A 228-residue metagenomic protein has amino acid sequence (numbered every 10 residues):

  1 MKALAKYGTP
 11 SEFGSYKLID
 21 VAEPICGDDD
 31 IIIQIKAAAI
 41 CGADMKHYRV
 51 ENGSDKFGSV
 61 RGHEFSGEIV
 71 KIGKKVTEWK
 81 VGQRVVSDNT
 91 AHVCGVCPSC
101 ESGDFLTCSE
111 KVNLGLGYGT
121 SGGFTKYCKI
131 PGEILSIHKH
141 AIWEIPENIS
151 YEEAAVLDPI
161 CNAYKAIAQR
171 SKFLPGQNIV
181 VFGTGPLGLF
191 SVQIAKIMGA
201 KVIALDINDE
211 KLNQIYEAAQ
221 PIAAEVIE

Functional and structural regions predicted by a protein language model:
K2, D30-I32, N178: Residues that mark the start of a beta-strand
P10-L18, G42-A43: Short N-terminal binding/cap micro-motifs at the start of the first secondary-structure element
E23-A38, E51-E101, P146: Glycine-rich beta-strand-centered segment in the early N-terminal region that forms part of a ligand/cofactor-binding
A43-R49: Cytochrome P450 core scaffold surrounding the K-helix E-X-X-R motif and the conserved "meander" helix-loop region
V96-N178, F182: NAD(P)H dinucleotide-binding glycine-rich loop of Rossmann-like/cofactor-binding domains, especially the beta1-alpha1
E147-E228: Mid-domain Rossmann-like dinucleotide-binding core that forms the NAD(H)/NADP(H) cofactor-binding site
